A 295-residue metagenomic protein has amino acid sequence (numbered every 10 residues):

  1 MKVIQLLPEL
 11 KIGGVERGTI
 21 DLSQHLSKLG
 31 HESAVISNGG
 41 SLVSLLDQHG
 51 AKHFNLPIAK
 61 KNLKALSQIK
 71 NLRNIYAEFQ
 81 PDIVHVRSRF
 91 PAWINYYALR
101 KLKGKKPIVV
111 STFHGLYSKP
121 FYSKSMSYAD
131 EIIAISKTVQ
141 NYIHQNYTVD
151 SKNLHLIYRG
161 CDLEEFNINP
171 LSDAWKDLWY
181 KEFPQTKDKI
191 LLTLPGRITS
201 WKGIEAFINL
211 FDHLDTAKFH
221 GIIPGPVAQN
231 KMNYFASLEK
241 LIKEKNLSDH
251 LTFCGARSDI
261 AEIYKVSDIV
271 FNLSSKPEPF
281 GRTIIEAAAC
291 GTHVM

Functional and structural regions predicted by a protein language model:
E16-D21, I190, L194-H213, N233: A conserved mid-protein helix/loop that constitutes part of the nucleotide-sugar donor-binding site
V35, H293-M295: Short hydrophobic beta-strand element within catalytic cores of glycosyltransferases and related nucleotide-activated
I36-S41, P195, H220-A236: Glycosyltransferase donor-sugar binding loop
Y76, R100-K137, N141, T148: A conserved, positively charged/aromatic
V86-A92, F113: Short His-centered aromatic/hydrophobic patch
N167-Q185, L238-E239: A short helix/loop element that forms part of the nucleotide-sugar donor recognition site in Leloir-type
N230-F235, S248-R257, I263: Active-site donor-binding acidic/aromatic loop of nucleotide-activated sugar and phosphosugar transferases involved
H250, K265-P279, T292-H293: Acidic donor-binding loop of glycosyltransferase active sites
